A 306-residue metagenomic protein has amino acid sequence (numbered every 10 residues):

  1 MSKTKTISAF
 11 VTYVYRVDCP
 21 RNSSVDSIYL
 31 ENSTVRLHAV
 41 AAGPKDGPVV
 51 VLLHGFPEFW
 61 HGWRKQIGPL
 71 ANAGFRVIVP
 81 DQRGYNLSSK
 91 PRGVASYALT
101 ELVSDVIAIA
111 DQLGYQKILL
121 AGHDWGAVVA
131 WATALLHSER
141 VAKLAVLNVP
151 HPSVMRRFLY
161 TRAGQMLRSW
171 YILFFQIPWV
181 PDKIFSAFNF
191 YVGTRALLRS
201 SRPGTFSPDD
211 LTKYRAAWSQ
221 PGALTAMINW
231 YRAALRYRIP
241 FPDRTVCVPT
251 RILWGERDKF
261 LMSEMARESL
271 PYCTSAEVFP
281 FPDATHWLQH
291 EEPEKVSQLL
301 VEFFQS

Functional and structural regions predicted by a protein language model:
V11-T12: Non-catalytic membrane-proximal stalk/linker segments that position and tether the catalytic domains
Y15-Y29, T34-L37, A42, V49 (+5 more regions): Flexible "cap/lid" subdomain of the alpha/beta-hydrolase fold that forms the substrate-access gate
A41-L87: Conserved HGGG/HGGXW glycine-rich cap/lid loop of the alpha/beta-hydrolase fold
L53, F281-A284: Short hydrophobic "strand-cap" motifs at the C-terminus of beta-strands
F59-W60, V128, A284-T285: A short, glycine- and basic residue-enriched loop/turn that sits immediately adjacent to a domain's principal
A284-P293, S297: Catalytic histidine-centered segment of alpha/beta-hydrolase-like enzymes
L300-S306: Short, hydrophobic alpha-helical segments
